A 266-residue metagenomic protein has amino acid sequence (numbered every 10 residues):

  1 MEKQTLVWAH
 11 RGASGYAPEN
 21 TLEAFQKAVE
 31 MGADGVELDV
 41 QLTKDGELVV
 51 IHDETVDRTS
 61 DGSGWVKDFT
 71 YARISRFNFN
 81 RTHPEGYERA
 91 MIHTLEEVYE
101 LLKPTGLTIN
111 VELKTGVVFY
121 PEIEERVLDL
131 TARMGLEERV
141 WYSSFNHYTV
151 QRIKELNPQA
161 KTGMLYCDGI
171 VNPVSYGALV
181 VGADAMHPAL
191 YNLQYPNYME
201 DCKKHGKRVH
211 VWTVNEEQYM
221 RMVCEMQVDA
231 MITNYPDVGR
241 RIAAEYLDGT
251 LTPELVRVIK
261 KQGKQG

Functional and structural regions predicted by a protein language model:
M1-G266: Phosphate-group recognition and catalysis centered on beta-loop-alpha active-site segments
